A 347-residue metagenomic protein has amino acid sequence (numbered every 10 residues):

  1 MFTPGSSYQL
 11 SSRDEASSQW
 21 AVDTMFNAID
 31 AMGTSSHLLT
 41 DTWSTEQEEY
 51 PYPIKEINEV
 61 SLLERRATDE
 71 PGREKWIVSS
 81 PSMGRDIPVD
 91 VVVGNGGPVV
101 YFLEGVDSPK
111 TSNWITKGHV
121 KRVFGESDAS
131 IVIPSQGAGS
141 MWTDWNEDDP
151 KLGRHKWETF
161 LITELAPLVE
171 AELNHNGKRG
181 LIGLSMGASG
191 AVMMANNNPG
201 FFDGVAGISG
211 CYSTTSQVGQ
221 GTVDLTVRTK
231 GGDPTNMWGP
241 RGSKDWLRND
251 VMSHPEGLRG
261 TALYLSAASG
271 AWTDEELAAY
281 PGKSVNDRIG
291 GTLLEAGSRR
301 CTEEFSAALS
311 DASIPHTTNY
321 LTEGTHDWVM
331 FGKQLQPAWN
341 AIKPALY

Functional and structural regions predicted by a protein language model:
M1-Y347: Non-catalytic cap/lid and distal C-terminal segments of serine-dependent acyl enzymes
